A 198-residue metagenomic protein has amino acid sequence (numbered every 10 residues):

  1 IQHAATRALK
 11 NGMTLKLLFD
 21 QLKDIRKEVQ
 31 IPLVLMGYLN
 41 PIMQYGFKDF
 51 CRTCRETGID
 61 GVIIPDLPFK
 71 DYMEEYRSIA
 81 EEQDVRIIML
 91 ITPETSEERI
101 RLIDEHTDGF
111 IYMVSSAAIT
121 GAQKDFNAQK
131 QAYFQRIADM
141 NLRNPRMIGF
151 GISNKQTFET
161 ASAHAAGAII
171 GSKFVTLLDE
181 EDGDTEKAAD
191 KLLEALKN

Functional and structural regions predicted by a protein language model:
I1-V34, S78-T92, A128-R146, I152 (+1 more regions): Alpha-helix-loop-beta-strand connector modules within alpha/beta enzyme cores
K10-I25, M43-K48, D66-E82, S96-R101 (+3 more regions): Active-site-adjacent beta->alpha loops and helix N-cap segments on the catalytic face of soluble alpha/beta enzymes
L33-G37, V62-I64, I87-I91, I111-M113 (+2 more regions): Hydrophobic faces of well-ordered beta-strands that scaffold small-molecule active sites in alpha/beta enzyme cores
L35-D66: Glycine/proline-rich, positively charged, aromatic-decorated active-site loop/lid region on the catalytic face
C54-D60, A80-I87, E105-I111, A163-A168: Glycine-enriched alpha-helix->loop->beta-strand junction motifs that scaffold or abut catalytic
T57-D71, Y112-A122, H164-D184: Glycine-rich phosphate-binding active-site loops on the catalytic face of alpha/beta enzymes
V85-G121: Histidine/lysine/aspartate-rich catalytic loop segments that bind and position anionic ligands
T95-H106, N141, I152-A168: Catalytic cores of alpha/beta
